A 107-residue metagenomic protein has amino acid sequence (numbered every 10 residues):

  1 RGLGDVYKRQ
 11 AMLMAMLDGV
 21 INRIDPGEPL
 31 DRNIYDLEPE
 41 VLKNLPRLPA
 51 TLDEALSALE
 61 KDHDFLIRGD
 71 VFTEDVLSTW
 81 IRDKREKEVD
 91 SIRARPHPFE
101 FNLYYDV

Functional and structural regions predicted by a protein language model:
G2-Y7: Short, small-residue-biased leader/transition segments that mark boundaries at the very start of proteins
K8-N22: His/Asp/Glu-rich mid-to-C-terminal helical/loop segments that flank catalytic regions of hydrolases
I24-I34: Substrate-binding beta-hairpin/strand module that engages nucleic acids
R32-V107: Acidic, glycine-enriched catalytic cores built around paired aspartates
